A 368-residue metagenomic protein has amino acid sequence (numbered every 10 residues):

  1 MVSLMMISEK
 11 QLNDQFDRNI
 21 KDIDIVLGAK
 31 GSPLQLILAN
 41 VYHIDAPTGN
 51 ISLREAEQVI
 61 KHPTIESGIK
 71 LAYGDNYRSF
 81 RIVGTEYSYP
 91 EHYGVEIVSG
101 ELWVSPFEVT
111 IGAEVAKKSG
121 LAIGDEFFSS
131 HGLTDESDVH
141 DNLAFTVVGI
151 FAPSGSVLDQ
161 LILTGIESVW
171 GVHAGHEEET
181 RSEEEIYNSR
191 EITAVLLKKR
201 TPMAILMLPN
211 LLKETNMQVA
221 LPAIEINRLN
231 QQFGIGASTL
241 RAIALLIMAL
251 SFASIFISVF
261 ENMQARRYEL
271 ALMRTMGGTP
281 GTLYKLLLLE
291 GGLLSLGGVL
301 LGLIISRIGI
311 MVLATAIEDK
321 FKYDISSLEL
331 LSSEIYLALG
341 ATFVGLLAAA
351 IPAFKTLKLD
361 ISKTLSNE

Functional and structural regions predicted by a protein language model:
L4-R81, E91, L211, M217: Hydrophobic, regular-secondary-structure patches
L4-S8, L12, F16, Q232 (+3 more regions): Juxtamembrane alpha-helical signal-transduction segment immediately C-terminal to a transmembrane helix
N76-Y87, V95-E177: Hydrophobic secondary-structure segments that place a key small or acidic residue at a functional site
D141-A144, I150-A237: Mechanotransmission and gating elements of multispan inner-membrane complexes involved in transport and envelope
G234-S251, S333-L337: Loop-to-helix entry region at the N-terminal start of transmembrane alpha-helices in multi-pass membrane transporters
L245-L250, F260-N262, R267-A314, V344 (+1 more regions): Transmembrane alpha-helical interface segments in multi-pass membrane proteins
L289, G297-G340, A350-K363: Short helix-loop junctions at transmembrane helix boundaries
